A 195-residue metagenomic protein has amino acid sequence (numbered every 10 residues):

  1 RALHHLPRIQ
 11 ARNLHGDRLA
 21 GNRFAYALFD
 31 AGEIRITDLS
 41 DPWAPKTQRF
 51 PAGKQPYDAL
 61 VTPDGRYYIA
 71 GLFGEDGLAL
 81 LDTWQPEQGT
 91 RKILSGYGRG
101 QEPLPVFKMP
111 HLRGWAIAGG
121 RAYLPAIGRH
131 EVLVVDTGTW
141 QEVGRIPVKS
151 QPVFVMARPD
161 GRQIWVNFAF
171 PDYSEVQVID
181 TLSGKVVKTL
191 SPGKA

Functional and structural regions predicted by a protein language model:
R1-A195: Predominantly soluble domains enriched in secretory-pathway, periplasmic, or organellar proteins
